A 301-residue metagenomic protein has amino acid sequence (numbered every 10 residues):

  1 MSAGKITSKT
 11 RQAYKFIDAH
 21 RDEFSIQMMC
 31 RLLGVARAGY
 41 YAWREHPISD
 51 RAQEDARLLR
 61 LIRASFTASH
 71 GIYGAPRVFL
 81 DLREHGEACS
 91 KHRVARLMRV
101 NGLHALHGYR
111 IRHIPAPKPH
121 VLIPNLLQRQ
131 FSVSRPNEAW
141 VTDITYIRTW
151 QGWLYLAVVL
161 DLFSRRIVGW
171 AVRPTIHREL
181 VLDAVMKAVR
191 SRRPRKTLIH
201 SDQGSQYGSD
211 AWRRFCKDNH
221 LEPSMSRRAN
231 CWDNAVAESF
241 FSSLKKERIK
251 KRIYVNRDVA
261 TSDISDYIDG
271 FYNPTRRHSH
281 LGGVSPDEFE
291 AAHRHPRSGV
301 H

Functional and structural regions predicted by a protein language model:
M1-H301: Charged DNA-binding/catalytic regions of mobile-element recombinases
